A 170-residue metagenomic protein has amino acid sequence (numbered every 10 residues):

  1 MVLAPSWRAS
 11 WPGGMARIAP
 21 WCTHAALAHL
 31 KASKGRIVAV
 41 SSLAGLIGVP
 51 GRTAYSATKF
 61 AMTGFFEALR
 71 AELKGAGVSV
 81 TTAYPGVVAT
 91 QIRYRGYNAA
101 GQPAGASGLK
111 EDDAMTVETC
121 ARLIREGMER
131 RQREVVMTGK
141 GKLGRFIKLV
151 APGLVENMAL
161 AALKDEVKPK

Functional and structural regions predicted by a protein language model:
M1-G13: Short alpha-helical oligomerization interface
T23, T58: Active-site helix of classical SDR
A28, A71-K74: Alpha-helical segment proximal to the catalytic Tyr-Lys
H29, G45-I47: Conserved catalytic-site region of short-chain dehydrogenase/reductase
S42: Residue(s) in the substrate-gating loop at a strand-loop-helix junction that position the organic substrate next
I47-T53: Active-site loop immediately N-terminal to the catalytic Tyr-X3-Lys motif of short-chain dehydrogenase/reductase
G75-G139: SDR active-site lid
